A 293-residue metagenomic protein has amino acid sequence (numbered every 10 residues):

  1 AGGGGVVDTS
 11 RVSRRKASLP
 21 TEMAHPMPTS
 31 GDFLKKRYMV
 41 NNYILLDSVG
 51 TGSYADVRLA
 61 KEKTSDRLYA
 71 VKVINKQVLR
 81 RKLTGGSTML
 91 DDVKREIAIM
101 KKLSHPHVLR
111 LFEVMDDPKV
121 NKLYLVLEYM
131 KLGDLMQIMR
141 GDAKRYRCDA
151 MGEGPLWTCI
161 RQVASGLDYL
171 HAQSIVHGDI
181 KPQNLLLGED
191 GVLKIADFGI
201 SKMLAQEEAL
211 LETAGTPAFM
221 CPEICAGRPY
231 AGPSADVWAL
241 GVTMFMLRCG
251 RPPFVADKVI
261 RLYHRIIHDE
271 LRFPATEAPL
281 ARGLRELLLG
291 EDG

Functional and structural regions predicted by a protein language model:
L46-G52, V57: Protein kinase glycine-rich loop
D56-R80: Glycine-rich ATP phosphate-binding loop
I74-L103: Conserved N-lobe beta3->alphaC-helix segment of eukaryotic protein kinase catalytic domains
E113-V114: A short, aromatic-enriched beta-strand patch in the conserved N-lobe beta-sheet of the protein kinase catalytic domain
V120-D134, I138: Conserved short submotifs of the Hanks-type protein kinase catalytic core that shape the nucleotide-binding pocket
C159-I160: Activation segment signature within eukaryotic-like protein kinase domains
